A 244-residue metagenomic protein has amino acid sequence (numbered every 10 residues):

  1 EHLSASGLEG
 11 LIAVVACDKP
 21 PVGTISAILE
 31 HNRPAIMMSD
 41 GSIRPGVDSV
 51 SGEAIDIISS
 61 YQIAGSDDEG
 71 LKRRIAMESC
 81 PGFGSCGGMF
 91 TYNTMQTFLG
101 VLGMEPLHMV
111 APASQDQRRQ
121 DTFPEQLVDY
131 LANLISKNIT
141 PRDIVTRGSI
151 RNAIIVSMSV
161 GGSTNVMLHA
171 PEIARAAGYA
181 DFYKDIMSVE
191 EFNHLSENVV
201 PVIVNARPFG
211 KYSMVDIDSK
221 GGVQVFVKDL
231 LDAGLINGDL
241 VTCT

Functional and structural regions predicted by a protein language model:
E1-P34: Long, structured ligand/cofactor-binding scaffold of large enzymes
P20-P21, A27-R33, D40-T244: Catalytic or ion-coupling anion/metal-binding cores of large enzyme and transporter domains
